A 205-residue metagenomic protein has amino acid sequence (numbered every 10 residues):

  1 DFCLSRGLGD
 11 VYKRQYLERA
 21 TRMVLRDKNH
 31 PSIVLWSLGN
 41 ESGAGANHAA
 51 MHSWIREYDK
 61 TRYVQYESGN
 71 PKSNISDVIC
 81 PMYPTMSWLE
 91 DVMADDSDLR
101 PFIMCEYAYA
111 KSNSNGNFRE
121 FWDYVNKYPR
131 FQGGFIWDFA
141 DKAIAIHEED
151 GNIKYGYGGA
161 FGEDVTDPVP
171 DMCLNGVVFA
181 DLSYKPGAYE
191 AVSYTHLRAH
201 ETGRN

Functional and structural regions predicted by a protein language model:
D1, H52, A188: Generic structural marker for isolated residues within well-ordered, non-membrane alpha-helices of soluble domains
D1-L8, Y12, H196-A199, G203-N205: Single conserved hydrophobic/aromatic residue that forms the stacking wall/gate of nucleotide- or nucleobase-binding
R6-L174: Substrate-binding/catalytic cleft of secreted carbohydrate-active enzymes, primarily glycoside hydrolases
A20, D171-R198: Non-catalytic, glycine-rich low-complexity segments
